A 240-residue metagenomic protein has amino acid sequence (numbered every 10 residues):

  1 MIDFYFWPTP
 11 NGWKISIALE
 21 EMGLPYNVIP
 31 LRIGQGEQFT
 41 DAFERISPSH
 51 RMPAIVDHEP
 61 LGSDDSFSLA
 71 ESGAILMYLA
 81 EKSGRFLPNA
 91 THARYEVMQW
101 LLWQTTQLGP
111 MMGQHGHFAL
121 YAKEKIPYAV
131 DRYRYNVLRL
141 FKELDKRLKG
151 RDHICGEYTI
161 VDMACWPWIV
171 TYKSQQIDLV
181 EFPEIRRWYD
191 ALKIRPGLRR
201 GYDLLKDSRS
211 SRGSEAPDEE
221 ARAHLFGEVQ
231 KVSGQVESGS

Functional and structural regions predicted by a protein language model:
M1-D131, D145, V232-S240: GST-like domain detector, emphasizing the conserved glutathione-binding G-site in the N-terminal thioredoxin-like
R32, I160, L205-S208: Short, solvent-exposed turn/loop segments enriched in Gly/Ser/Thr/Pro and often Arg
G36, Y189, R209-S210: Generic structural signal for helix capping and beta-alpha/helix-loop junctions
T40, E71, T159-D162, D218: A diffuse structural propensity rather than consistent per-protein peaks
W100, Q104-G197, G234-S240: GST-like fold's C-terminal all-alpha helical module
Y202: Segments of small-molecule ligand-sensing domains
L205-S240: Acidic/histidine-enriched, glycine/proline-rich intrinsically disordered or flexible terminal extensions
